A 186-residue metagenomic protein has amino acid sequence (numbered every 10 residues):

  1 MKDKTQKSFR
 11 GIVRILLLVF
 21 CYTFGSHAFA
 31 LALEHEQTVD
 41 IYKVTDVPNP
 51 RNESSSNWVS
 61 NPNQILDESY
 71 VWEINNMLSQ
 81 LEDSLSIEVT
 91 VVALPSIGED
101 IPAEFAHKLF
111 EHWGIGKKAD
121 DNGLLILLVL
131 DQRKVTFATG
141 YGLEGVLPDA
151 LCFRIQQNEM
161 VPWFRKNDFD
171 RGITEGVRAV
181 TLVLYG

Functional and structural regions predicted by a protein language model:
K2-L16: Bacterial N-terminal signal peptides that target proteins for export
R14-H27: Bacterial N-terminal signal peptides
L31-G186: Folded, non-transmembrane soluble domains that reside on the lumenal/extracytoplasmic side of membranes
